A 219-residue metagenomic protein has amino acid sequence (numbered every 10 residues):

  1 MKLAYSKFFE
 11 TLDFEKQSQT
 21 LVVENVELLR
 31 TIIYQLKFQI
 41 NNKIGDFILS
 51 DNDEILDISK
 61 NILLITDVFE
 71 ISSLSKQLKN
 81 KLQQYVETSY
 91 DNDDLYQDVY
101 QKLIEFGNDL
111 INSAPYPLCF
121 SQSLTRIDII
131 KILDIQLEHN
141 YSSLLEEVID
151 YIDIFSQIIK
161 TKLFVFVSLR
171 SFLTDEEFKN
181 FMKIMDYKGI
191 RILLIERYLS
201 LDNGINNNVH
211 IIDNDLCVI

Functional and structural regions predicted by a protein language model:
M1-Y90, L173: Glycine-rich P-loop/Walker A and Walker A-like loops and their local beta1-loop-alpha1 context in P-loop NTPases
L12-F14, F155-I158, I184-K188: Conserved catalytic network of the ASCE P-loop NTPase/AAA+ motor domain
V26-L29, Q136-S142, S168-T174, L199: Short acidic, S/G/P-rich loop/turn micro-motifs used as interaction or catalytic elements
I71, K76-L118: Low-complexity, serine/threonine/proline-enriched polar segments
E105-S143: Conserved P-loop NTPase mechanochemical-coupling segment
L144-K160: GG-anchored amphipathic helix commonly corresponding to the ABC/SMC/Rad50 NBD signature/C-loop
S156-T174: Conserved P-loop NTPase "ATPase switch" module shared by AAA+ and STAND
D175-I219: Alpha-helical oligomerization segments
